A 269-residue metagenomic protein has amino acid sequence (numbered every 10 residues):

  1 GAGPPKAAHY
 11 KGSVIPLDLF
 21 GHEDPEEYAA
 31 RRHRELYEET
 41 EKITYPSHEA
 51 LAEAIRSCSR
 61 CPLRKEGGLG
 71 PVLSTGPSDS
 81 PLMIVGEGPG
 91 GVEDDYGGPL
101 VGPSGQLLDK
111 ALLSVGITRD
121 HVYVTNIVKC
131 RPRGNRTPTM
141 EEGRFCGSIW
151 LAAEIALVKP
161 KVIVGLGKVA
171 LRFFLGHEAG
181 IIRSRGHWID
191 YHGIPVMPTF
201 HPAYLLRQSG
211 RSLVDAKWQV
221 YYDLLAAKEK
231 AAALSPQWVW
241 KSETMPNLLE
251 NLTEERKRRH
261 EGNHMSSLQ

Functional and structural regions predicted by a protein language model:
G1-R256, H260-Q269: A polyanion-binding, active-site-adjacent surface
